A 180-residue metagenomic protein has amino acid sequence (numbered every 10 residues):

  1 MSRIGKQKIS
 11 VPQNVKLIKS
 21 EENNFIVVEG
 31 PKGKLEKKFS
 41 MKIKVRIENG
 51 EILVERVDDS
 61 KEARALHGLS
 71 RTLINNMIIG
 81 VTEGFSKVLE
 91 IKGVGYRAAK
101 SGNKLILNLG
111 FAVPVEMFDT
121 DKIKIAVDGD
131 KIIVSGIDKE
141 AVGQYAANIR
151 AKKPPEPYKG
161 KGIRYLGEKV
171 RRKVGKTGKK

Functional and structural regions predicted by a protein language model:
S2-H67, R71-A146, A151, E156-K180: N-terminal intrinsically disordered, cationic/polar leader segments that include organellar targeting peptides
